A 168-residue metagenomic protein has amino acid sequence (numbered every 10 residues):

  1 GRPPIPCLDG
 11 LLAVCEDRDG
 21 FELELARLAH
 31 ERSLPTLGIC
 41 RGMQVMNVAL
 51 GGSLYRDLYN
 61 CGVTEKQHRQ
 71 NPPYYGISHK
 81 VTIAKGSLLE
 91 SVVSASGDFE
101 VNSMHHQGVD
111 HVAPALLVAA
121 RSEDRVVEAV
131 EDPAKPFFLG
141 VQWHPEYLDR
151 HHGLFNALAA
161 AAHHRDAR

Functional and structural regions predicted by a protein language model:
G1-L37, L50-G51, Y55, Y59-T64 (+2 more regions): Flexible gly/pro-rich beta->alpha loop and the following alpha-helix that scaffold active-site loops
P4-L11, R69-Y74, F137-F138: Short glycine/proline- and charge-enriched loop/turn segments that cap or connect secondary-structure elements
A13, G20, L50-E128: Pocket-forming structural segment of enzyme catalytic cores
C40: Conserved G/P- and acidic residue-centered "switch" motifs that form tight phosphate/ATP-binding loops in soluble
M43: The feature captures the ABC ATPase H-loop/switch
N47: Structured adenosyl-cofactor binding patch, chiefly the S-adenosyl-L-methionine
A115, P133-F138: Beta-strand-turn-beta hairpins that frame and shape the catalytic cleft of phosphate-ester-processing enzymes
V141, P145-R168: Acyltransferase
